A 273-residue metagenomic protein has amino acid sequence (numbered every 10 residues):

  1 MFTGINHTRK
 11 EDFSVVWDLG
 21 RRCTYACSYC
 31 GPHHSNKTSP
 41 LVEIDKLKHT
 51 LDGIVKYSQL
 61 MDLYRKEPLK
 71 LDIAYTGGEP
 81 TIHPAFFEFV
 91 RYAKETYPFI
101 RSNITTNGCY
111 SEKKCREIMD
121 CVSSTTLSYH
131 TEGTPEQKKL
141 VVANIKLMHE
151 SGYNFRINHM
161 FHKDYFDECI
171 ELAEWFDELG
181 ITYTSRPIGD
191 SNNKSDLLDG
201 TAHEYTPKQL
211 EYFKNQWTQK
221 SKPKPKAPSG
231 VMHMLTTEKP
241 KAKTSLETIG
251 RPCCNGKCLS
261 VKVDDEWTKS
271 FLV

Functional and structural regions predicted by a protein language model:
M1-R9, D264-T268, V273: Radical SAM enzyme core and accessory elements
F2-H49: Canonical Radical SAM [4Fe-4S] cluster-binding loop centered on the CxxxCxxC motif and its immediate flanking residues
V16, G20-C23, I73, L246-E247 (+1 more regions): Residue-level signal for mature regions of secreted extracellular proteins and peptides
C23, C27-C30, C253-C254, C258 (+1 more regions): Short cysteine clusters
L51-K56, L60-A74, H83-F176, T182-Y183: Radical SAM/AdoMet-radical enzyme domain recognition
G77-G78: Active-site beta-strand/loop signature of hydrolases that rely on acidic residues for catalysis
S124, S128-D264: Radical SAM enzyme [4Fe-4S]-AdoMet core and its adjacent flexible, acidic and glycine-rich loops/tails across
